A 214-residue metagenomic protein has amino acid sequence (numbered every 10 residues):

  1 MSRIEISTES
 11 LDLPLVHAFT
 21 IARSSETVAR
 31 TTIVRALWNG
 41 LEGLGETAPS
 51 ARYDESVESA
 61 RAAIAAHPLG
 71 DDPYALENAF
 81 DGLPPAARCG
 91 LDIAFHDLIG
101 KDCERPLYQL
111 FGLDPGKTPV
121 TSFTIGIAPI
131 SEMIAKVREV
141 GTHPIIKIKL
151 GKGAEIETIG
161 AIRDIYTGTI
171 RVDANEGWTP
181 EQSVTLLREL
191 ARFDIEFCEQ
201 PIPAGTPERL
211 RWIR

Functional and structural regions predicted by a protein language model:
S2-R3, T8-S10, S24, A36-C103: Metal- or metallocofactor-binding catalytic centers and their adjacent structured scaffolds across diverse enzyme
R3-L11, V120-I127: Short amphipathic
L13-T20: Short Pro/Gly-enriched beta-strand edge/turn motifs at strand-loop
V34, G40, L91, E104 (+3 more regions): Conserved, mostly hydrophobic/aromatic
G43-G45, P119-I125, P144-I148, I170-A174 (+1 more regions): Hydrophobic faces of well-ordered beta-strands that scaffold small-molecule active sites in alpha/beta enzyme cores
I99-F123: Catalytic pocket of metal/acid-base enzymes, prominently hydrolases
I127-V140, G153, E181-L186: Short, acidic/polar
I148, G153-R214: Catalytic core of soluble alpha/beta enzymes
